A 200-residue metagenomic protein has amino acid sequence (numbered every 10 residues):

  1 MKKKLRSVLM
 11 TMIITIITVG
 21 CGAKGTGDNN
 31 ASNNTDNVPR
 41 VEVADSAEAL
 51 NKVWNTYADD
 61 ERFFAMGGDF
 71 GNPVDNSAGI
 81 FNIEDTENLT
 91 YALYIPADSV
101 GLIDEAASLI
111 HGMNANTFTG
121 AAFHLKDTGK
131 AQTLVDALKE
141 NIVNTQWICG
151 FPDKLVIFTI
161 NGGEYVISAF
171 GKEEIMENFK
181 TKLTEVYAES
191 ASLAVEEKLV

Functional and structural regions predicted by a protein language model:
M1-L9: Bacterial N-terminal signal peptides that target proteins for export
I17-G20: C-terminal motif of bacterial Sec signal peptides marking the signal peptidase cleavage site
G22-T119, L125-V200: Soluble, non-membrane globular domain cores that form compact, hydrophobic packing and curved binding surfaces
